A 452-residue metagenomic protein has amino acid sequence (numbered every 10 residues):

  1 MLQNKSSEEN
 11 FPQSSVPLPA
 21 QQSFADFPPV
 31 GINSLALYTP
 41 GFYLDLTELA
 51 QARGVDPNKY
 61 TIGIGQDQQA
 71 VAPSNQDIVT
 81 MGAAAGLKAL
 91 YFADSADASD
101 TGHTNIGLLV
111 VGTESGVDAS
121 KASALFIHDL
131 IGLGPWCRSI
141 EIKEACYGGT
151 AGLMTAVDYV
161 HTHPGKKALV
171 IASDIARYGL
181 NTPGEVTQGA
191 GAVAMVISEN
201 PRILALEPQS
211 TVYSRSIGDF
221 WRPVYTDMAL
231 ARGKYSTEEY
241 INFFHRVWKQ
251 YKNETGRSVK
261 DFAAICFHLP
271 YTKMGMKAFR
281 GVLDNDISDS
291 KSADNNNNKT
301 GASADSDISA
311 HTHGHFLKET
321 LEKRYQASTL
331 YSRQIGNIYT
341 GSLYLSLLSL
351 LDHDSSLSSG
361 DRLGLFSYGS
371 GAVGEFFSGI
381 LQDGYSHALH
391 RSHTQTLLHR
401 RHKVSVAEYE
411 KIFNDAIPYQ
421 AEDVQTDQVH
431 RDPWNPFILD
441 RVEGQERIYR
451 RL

Functional and structural regions predicted by a protein language model:
L2-N75, T182-N242, F377-L452: Condensing-enzyme catalytic core mediating Claisen C-C bond formation in acyl metabolism
K5-V16, S95-G102, I287-S309: Intrinsically disordered, low-complexity terminal tails and inter-domain linkers enriched for S/T/G/P/D/E
I32, D77-T150, R257-L283: Conserved beta-ketoacyl condensing-enzyme motif
L37-Y38, G112-D118, E144-G149, A172-R177 (+2 more regions): Acidic, glycine-rich active-site loops and adjacent beta-strand->loop/helix elements that engage anionic groups
D56, I78-D94, S123, E239-T255 (+1 more regions): Short, well-ordered amphipathic alpha-helical segments that serve as non-catalytic structural scaffolds within diverse
D56-T80, E114-K167, S173, N285-D294 (+1 more regions): Conserved catalytic cysteine-centered active-site region of acyl-thioester-dependent Claisen-condensing enzymes
T237-E254, K260-D284, Y331-S332, G336: A conserved active-site cap/scaffold subdomain adjacent to cofactor or substrate pockets
L348-L398: Catalytic phosphate/nucleotide-handling subdomain of diverse soluble enzymes
